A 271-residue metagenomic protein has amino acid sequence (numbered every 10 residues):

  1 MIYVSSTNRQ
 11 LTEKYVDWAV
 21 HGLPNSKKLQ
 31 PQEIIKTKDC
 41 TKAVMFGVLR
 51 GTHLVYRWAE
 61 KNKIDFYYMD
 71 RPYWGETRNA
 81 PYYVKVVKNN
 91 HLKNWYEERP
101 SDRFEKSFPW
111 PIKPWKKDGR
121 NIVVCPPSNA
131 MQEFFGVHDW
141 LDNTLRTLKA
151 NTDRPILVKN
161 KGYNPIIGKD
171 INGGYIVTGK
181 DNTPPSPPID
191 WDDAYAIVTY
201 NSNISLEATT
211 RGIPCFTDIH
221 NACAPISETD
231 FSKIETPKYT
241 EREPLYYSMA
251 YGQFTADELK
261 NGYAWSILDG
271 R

Functional and structural regions predicted by a protein language model:
M1-K42, H53, A130-M131, S266-R271: N-terminal pre-catalytic "stem/leader" segment of glycosyltransferase-like enzymes
V4-Q10, V44-R50, D70-R71, C125-S128 (+1 more regions): Structural motif
K14, K27-N79: Extended catalytic core of nucleotide-activated donor transferases of GT-like folds
Q30-T37, G51, K149, R154-C215: Donor nucleotide-activated moiety binding/catalytic core segment of transferases that use nucleotide-activated donors
T41-K42, N121, Y195-A196: Structural motif
F46, Y68-D70, K159, Y200 (+1 more regions): Generic beta-sheet signal
R78-G119, P225-R271: Leloir-type glycosyltransferase catalytic cores
K117-D170: Conserved catalytic-core segment of nucleotide-activated headgroup transferases in glycan assembly
